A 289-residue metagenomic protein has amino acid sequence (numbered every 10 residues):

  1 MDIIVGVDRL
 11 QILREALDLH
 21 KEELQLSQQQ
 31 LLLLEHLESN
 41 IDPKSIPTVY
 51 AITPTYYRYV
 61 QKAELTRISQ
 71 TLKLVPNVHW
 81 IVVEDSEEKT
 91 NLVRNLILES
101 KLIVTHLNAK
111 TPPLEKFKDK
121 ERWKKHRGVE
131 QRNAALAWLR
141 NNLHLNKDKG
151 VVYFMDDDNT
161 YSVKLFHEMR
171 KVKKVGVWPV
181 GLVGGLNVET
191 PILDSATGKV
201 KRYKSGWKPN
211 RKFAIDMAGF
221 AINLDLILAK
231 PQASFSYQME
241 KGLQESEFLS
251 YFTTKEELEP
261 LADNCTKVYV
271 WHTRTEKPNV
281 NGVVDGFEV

Functional and structural regions predicted by a protein language model:
M1-T66, V284-V289: Juxtamembrane luminal stem/stalk of type II transmembrane Golgi/ER carbohydrate-processing enzymes
P47-V49, L72-I81, L102-T105: Short loop->beta transition adjacent to catalytic acidic/histidine clusters or analogous donor-positioning motifs
Y50-T53, V82, Y153: Short hydrophobic beta-strand elements that form part of the catalytic alpha/beta core underpinning NDP-sugar/donor
T55-V60, E87-E88, D158-Y161, S234: Short acidic, S/G/P-rich loop/turn micro-motifs used as interaction or catalytic elements
R58-P76, E88-L96: Short, well-formed alpha-helical segments that are part of the catalytic scaffolds of diverse glycosyltransferases
V60-Q61, K124-R132, K241, E245: Phosphate/oxyanion-binding active-site loops and adjacent basic polyanion-contact surfaces
D85-G150: Active-site-proximal specificity loops/subdomain of glycosyltransferases
W123, N141-N146, Y153-M155, N159-Q244 (+3 more regions): Conserved catalytic core of nucleotide-sugar-dependent glycosyltransferases
